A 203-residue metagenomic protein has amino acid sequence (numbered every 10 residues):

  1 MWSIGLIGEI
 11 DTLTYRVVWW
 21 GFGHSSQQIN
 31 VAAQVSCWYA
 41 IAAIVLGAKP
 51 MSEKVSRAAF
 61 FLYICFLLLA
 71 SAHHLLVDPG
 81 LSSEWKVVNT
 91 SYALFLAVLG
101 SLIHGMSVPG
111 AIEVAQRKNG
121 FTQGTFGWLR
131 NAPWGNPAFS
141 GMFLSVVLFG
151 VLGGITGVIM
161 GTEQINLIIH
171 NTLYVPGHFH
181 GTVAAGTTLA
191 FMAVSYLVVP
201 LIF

Functional and structural regions predicted by a protein language model:
M1-F203: Membrane-embedded and interfacial regions of multi-pass energy-transducing membrane proteins
